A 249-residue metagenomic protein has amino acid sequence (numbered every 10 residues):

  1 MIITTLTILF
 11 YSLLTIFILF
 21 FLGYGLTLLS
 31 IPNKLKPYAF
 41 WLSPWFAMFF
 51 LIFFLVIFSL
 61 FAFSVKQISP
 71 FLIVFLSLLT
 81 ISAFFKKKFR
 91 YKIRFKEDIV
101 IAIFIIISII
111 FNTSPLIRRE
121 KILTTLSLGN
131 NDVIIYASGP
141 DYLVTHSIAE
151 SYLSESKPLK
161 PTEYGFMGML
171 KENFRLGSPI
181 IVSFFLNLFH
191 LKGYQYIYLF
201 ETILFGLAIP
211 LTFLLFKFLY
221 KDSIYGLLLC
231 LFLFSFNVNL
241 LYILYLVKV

Functional and structural regions predicted by a protein language model:
M1-D98: Membrane-embedded, hydrophobic transmembrane alpha-helices
M1-I3, I103, L215-K221: Polar low-complexity intrinsically disordered regions
P37, F53, I103-S108, L128: Alpha-helical protein-protein interaction elements
M48, L72, I101-F104, S108 (+1 more regions): Hydrophobic alpha-helical transmembrane segments of polytopic
R94-L116: Internal/C-terminal transmembrane anchor helices
S108-V249: Active-site lumenal/periplasmic loops and adjacent helix-entry segments of GT-C-fold, multi-pass membrane
